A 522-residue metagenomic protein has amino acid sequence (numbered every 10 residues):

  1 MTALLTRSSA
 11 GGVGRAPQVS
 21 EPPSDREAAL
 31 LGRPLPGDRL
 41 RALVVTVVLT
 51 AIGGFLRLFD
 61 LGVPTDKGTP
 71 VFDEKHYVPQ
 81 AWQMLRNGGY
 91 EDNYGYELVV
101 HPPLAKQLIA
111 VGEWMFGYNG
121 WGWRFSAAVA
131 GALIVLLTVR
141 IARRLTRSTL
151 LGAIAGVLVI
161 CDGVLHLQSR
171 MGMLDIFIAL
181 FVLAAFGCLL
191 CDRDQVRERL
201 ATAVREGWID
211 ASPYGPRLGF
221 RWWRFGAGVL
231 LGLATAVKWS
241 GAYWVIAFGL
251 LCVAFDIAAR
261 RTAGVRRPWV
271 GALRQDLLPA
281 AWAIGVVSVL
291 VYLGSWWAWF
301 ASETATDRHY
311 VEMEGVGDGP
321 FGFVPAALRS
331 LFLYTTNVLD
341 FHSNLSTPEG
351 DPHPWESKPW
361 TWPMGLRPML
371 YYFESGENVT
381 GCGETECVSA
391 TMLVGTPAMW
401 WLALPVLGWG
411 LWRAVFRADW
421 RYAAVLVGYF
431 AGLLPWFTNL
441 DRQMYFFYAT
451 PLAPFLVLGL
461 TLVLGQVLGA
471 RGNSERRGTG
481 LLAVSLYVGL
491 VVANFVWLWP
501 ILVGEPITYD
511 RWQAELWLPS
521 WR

Functional and structural regions predicted by a protein language model:
M1-F59, Q275, P279-S288, R477-L486: Start-transfer (signal-anchor) and selected internal transmembrane alpha helices of multi-pass inner/ER membrane
T2-G11, G215-W223, L231, L250-R260 (+3 more regions): Transmembrane helical bundles and short interhelical boundary loops of multi-pass, membrane-embedded
V45-T50, T138-C161, L180, R199-E206 (+2 more regions): Transmembrane-helix signature of polytopic, membrane-embedded enzymes that assemble or transfer cell-envelope glycans
G53-L56, A155-I160, L167, L231 (+1 more regions): Short helix- or helix-capping micro-motifs that position conserved polar/aromatic residues at function-defining sites
L58-P64, T69, D73-Q107, V111 (+1 more regions): Extracytosolic helix-loop segments that constitute the early lumenal/periplasmic catalytic or substrate-binding loops
F125-T146, A184, V406-G410: Transmembrane-helix motifs of polytopic, lipid-linked glycan transferases
A127, V164-F177, V237-S240: Short acidic/glycine- and proline-prone juxtamembrane loop motifs at membrane-interface regions of multi-pass membrane
T146, A185-W223, C252-A263: Membrane-interface transmembrane helices that cradle and orient dolichyl/undecaprenyl
